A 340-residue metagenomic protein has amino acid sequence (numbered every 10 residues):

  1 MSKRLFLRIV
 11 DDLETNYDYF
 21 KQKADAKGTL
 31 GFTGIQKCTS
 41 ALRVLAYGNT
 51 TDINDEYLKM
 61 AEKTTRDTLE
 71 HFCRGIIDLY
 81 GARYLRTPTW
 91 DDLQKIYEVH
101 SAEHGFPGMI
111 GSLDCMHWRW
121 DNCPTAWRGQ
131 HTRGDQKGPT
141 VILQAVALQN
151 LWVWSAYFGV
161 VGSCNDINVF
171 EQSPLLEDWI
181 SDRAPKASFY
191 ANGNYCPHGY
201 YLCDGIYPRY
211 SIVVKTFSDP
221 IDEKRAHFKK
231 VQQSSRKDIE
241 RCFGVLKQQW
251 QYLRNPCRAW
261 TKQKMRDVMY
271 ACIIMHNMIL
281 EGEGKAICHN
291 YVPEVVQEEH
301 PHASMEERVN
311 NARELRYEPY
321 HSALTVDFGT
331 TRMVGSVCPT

Functional and structural regions predicted by a protein language model:
M1-T340: Short, polybasic Lys/Arg-rich linear motifs in disordered N-terminal/cytosolic regions
